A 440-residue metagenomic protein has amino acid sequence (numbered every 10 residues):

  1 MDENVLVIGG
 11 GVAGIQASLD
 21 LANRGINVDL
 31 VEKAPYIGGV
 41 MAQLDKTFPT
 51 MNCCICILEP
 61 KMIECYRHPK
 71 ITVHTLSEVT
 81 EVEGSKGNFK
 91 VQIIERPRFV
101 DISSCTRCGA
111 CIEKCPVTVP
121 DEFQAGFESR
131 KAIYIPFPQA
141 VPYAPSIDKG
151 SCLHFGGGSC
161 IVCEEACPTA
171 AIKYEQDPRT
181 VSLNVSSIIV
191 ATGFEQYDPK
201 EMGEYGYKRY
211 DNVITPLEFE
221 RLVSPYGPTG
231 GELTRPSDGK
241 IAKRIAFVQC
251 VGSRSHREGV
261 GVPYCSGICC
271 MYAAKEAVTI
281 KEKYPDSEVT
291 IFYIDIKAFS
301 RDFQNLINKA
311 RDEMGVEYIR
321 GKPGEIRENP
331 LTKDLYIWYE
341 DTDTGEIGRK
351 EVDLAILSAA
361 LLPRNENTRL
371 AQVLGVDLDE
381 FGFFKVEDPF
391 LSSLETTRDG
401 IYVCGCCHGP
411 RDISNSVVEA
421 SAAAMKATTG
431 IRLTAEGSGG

Functional and structural regions predicted by a protein language model:
M1-G440: Residues forming the flavin
